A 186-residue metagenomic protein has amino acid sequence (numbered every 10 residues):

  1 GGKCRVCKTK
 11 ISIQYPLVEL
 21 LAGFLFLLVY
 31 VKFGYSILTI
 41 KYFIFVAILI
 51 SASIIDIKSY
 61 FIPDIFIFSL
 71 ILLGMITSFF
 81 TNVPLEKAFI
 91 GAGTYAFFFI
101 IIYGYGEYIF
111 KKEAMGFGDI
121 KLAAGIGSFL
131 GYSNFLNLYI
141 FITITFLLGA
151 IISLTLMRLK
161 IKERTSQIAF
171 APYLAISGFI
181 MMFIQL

Functional and structural regions predicted by a protein language model:
C4: Short cysteine-rich clusters marking metal-coordination/redox-active sites
K8-L85: Intramembrane alpha-helical segments
Y30, G34, K58, Y103-E107 (+4 more regions): Membrane-water interface at transmembrane helix exits
I50, M75-I76, I102, T155 (+1 more regions): Hydrophobic residues within the alpha-helical transmembrane core of Major Facilitator Superfamily
A52-L148: Functional transmembrane core segments of multi-pass inner-membrane proteins
G116-G118, L154-I180: Interfacial loop-to-transmembrane junctions
M182-L186: Juxtamembrane boundary at the C-terminal end of a transmembrane helix
